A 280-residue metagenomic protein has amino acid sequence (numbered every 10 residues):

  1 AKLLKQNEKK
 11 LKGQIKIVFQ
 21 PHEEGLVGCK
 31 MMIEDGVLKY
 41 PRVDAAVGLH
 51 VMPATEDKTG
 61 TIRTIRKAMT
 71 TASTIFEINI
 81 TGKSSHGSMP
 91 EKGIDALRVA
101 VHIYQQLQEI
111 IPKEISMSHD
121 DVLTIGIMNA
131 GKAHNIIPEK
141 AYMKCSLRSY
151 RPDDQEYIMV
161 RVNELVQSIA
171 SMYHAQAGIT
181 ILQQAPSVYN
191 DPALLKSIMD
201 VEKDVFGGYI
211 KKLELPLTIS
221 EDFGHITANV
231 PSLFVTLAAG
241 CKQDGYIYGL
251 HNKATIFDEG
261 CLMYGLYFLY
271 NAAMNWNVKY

Functional and structural regions predicted by a protein language model:
A1: DPxDG-like acidic metal-binding loop motif
L4-I127, K132-P138, E221: Histidine/acidic-residue-rich, glycine-tolerant segments that coordinate divalent metal ions
V101-Y280: Metal-dependent amide/peptide-bond hydrolase catalytic core, centered on the "pita-bread" metallohydrolase fold
